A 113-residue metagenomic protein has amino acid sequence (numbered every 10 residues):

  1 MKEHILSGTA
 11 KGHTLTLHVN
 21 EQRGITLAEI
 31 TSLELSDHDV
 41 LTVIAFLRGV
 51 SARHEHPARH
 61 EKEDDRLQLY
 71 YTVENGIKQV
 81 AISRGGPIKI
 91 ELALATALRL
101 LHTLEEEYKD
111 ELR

Functional and structural regions predicted by a protein language model:
M1-R113: Positively charged, low-complexity terminal tracts and the immediately adjacent first secondary-structure elements
